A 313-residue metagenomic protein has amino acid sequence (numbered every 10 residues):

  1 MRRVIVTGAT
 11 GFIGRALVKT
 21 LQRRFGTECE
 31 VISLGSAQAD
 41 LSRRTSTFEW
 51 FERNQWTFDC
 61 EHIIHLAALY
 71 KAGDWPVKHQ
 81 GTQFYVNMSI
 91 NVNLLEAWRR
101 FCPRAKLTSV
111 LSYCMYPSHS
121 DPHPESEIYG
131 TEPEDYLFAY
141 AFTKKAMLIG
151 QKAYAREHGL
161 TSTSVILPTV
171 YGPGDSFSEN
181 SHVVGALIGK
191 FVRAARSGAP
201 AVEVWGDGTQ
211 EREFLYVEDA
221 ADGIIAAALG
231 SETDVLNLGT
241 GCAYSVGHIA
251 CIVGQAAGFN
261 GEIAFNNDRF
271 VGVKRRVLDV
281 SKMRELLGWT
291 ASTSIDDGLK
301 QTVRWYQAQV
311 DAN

Functional and structural regions predicted by a protein language model:
R2-R23: N-terminal Rossmann NAD(P)H-binding glycine-rich loop of SDR-like oxidoreductase domains
F12, V18, R193-N313: C-terminal substrate-binding subdomain of Rossmann-fold SDR/epimerase-dehydratase oxidoreductases
F25, E30-E52: Adenosine-cofactor binding site in Rossmann-like domains, unifying the SAM/SAH pocket of S-adenosylmethionine-dependent
D40, M115-P117, A139, T163-A186 (+1 more regions): Flexible, glycine-rich beta-alpha linker
T45-N87: NAD(P)H-binding glycine-rich loop region in Rossmannoid oxidoreductase-like domains and their noncatalytic homologs
V92-L137: Conserved Rossmann-fold NAD(P)-dependent oxidoreductase catalytic core, especially the SDR/UDP-sugar
N93, D135-I166, A186-R196: Active-site Tyr-X1-5-Lys
S109-P124, A139-K145, E157, V170-S176: Conserved catalytic-site region of short-chain dehydrogenase/reductase
